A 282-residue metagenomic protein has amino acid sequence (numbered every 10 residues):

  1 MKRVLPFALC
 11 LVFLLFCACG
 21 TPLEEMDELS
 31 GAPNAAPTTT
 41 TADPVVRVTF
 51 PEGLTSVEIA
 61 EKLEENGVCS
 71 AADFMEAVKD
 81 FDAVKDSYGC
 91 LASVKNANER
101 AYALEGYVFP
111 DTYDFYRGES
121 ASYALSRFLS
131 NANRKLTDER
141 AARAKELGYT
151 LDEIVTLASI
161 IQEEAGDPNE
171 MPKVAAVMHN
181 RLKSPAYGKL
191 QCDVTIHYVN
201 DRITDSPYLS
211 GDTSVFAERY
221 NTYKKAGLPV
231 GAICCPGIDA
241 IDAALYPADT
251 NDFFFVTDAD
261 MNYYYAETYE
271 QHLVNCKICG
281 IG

Functional and structural regions predicted by a protein language model:
K2-C10: Sec-dependent signal peptide recognition, specifically the positively charged N-region followed immediately by
L15-A18: C-terminal motif of bacterial Sec signal peptides marking the signal peptidase cleavage site
G20-M26: Bacterial lipoprotein signal-peptidase II cleavage site
D27-T41: Secondary-structure capping and domain/repeat boundary segments
P37, A42-R47, N98-Y107: Short, solvent-exposed interaction modules
T40-V68, F74, D114, R143-L151: Glycine-rich loop/hinge motif
G67-C69, A83-G282: Bacterial extracytoplasmic/cell-wall-associated proteins, especially those involved in peptidoglycan
V78-F81: Structural preference for solvent-exposed beta-strand-turn elements and adjacent flexible terminal/loop segments within
